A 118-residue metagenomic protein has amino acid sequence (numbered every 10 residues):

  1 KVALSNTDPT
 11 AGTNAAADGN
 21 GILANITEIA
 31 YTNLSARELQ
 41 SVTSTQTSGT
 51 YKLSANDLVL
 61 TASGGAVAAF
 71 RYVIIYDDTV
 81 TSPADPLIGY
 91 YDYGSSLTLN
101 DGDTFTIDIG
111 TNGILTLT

Functional and structural regions predicted by a protein language model:
K1-R71, D77-T118: Small cysteine-rich, disulfide-bonded extracellular modules of the LU/uPAR three-finger superfamily and closely related
